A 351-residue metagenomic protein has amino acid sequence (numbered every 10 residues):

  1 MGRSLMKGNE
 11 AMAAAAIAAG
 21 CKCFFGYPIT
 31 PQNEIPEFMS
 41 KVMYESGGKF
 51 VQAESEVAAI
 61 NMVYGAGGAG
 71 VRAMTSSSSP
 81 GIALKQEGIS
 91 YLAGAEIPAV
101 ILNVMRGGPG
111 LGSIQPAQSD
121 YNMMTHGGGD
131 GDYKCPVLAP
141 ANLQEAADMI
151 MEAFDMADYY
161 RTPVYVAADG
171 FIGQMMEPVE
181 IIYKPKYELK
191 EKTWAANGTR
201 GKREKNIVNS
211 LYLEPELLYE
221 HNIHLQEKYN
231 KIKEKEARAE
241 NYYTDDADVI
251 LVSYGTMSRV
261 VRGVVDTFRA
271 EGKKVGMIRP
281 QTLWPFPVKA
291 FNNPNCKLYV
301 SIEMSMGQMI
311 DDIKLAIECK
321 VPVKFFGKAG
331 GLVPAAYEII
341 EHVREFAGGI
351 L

Functional and structural regions predicted by a protein language model:
M1-G127, K134, N142, A329 (+1 more regions): Thiamine diphosphate
K7-A11, E227-V249, R262: Glycine-/acidic-rich phosphate or pyrophosphate-binding loops and their flanking alpha/beta elements
V100-M105, L138-P140, Y165-D169, I302-E303 (+1 more regions): Short beta-strand segments
Q115-Y165, D169: Conserved thiamine diphosphate
R161-N241: Conformationally flexible catalytic loops at phosphate/diphosphate-handling active centers
V261-N292: Generic long, charged, amphipathic alpha-helical segments
M304-L351: Peripheral docking tails and interdomain loops at the edges of cofactor- or intermediate-handling domains
